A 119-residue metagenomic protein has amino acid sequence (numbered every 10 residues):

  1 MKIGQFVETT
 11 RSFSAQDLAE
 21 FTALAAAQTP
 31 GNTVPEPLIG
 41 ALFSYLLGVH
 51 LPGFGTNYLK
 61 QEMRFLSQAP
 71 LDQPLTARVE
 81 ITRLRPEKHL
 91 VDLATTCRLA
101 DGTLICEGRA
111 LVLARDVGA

Functional and structural regions predicted by a protein language model:
M1-T56, K60, G118-A119: Hot-dog-fold acyl-thioester-processing enzymes
K2-Q5, L71-A119: HotDog/MaoC-like acyl-thioester-processing domains
P52-L84: Mid-chain, well-packed structural core segment of small domains
